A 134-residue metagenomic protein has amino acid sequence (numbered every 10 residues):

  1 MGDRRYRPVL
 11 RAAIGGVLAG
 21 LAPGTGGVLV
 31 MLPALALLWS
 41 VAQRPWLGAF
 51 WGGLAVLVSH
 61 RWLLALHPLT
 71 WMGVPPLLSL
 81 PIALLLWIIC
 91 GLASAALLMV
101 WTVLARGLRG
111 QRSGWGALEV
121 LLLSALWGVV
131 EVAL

Functional and structural regions predicted by a protein language model:
G2-L134: Membrane-embedded alpha-helical bundles of multi-pass enzymes that act on lipidic or dolichyl-linked glycan substrates
